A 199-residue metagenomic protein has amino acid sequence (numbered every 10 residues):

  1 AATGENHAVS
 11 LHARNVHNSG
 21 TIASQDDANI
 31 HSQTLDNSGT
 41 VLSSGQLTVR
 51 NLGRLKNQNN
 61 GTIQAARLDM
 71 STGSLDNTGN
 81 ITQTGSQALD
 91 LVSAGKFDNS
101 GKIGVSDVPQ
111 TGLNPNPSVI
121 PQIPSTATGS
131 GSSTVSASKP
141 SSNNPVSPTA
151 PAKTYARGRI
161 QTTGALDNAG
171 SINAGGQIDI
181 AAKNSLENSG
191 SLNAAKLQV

Functional and structural regions predicted by a protein language model:
A1, P109-G112: Short, compositionally biased segments
A1-G4, V16-A23, D36-L42, L55-I63 (+5 more regions): Short, T/G/N/S-enriched strand-turn elements that build extracellular solenoid repeat scaffolds
G4-A8, A23-N29, S43-T48, Q64-L68 (+4 more regions): Short "repeat-start/strand-capping" segments in structured domains, especially the N-termini of parallel beta-helix
T21, N29, K102, V119-Q122 (+3 more regions): Generic short N-terminal amphipathic or hydrophobic helices
G112-A150: Long intrinsically disordered, low-complexity regions that are acidic and Ser/Thr-rich
T154, G158-T163: A structural motif corresponding to the C-terminal end of an alpha-helix and its immediate exit/capping segment
